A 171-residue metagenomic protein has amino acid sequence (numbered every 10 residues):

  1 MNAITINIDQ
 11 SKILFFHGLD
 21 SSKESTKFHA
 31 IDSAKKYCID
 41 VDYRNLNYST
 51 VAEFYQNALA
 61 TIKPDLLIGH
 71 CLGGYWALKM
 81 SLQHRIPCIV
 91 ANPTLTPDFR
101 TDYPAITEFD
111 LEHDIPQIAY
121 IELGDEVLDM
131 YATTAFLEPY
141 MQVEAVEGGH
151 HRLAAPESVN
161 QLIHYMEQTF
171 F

Functional and structural regions predicted by a protein language model:
N2, N7-I62: Active-site catalytic motif of lipid deacylating hydrolases and related acyltransferases
G18-L19, I39-R44, I86-D98, E122: Active-site nucleophile loop of the alpha/beta-hydrolase fold
I39-D42, V143-H150: Short glycine-rich catalytic loops that host catalytic nucleophiles or stabilize transition states across multiple
S49, G149-S158: Catalytic histidine-centered segment of alpha/beta-hydrolase-like enzymes
I68-A77: Gly/Ala-rich beta-loop-alpha elbow adjacent to hydrolase catalytic centers
E112-D114, I118-I121, D125: Short beta-strand/loop motif that positions the catalytic acidic residue of the alpha/beta-hydrolase fold
D125-A132, A154: Conserved alpha/beta-hydrolase "acid-adjacent" motif
T134, A154-Q168: Post-His helix in hydrolase/transferase enzymes
